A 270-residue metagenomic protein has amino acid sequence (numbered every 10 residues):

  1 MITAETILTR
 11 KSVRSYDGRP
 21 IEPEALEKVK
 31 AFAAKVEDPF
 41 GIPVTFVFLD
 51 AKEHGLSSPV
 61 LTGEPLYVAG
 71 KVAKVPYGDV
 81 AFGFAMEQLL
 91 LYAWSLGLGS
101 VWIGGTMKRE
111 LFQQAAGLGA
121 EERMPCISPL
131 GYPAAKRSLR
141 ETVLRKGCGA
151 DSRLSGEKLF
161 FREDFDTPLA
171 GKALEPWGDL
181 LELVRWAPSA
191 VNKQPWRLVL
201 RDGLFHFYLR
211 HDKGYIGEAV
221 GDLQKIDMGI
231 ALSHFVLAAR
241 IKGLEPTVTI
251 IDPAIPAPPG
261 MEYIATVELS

Functional and structural regions predicted by a protein language model:
M1-S270: Acidic, surface-exposed loops and disordered segments
